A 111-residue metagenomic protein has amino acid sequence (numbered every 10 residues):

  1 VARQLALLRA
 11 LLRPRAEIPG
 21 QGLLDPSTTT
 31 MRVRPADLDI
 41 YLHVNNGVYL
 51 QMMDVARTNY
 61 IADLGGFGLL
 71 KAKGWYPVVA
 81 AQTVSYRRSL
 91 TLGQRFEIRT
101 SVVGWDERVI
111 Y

Functional and structural regions predicted by a protein language model:
V1-Y111: Terminal targeting signals and extreme-terminal segments of soluble enzymes
